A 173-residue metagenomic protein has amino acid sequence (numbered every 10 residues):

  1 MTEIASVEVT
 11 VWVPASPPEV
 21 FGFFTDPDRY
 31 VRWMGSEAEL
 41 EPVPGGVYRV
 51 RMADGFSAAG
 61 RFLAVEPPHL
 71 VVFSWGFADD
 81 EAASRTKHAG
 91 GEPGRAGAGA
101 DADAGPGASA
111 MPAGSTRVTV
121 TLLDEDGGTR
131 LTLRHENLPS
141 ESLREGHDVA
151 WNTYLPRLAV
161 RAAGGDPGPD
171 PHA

Functional and structural regions predicted by a protein language model:
T2, E8-V9, A15, E19 (+3 more regions): Short beta-edge strand/loop motif at the mouth of beta-sheet-based domains
V13, H135-N137: Hydrophobic beta-strand positions in extracellular immunoglobulin-like domains
P17, F24-P27, D148, L155: Short amphipathic alpha-helical/adjacent loop interface patches that line ligand and macromolecule-binding sites
V20, Y30, Y48, F62 (+4 more regions): Hydrophobic pocket/interface hotspot
F23-F24, V65: Conserved catalytic core of Hanks-type protein kinase domains
F24, M34, W75, A162: Short, flexible helix/strand-to-coil boundary loops that buttress conserved ligand/catalytic motifs in alpha/beta
S36-E41, R51-D126, R130, E136: Hydrophobic-ligand binding "helix-grip"
G97, D101-D103, N137-A173: A conserved amphipathic terminal alpha-helix motif
